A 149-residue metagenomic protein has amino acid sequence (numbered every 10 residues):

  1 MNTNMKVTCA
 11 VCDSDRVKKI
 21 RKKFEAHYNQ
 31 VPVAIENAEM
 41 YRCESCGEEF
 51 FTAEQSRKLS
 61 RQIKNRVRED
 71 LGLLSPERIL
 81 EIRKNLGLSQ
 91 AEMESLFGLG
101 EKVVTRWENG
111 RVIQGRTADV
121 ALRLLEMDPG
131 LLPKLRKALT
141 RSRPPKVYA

Functional and structural regions predicted by a protein language model:
K6, M40: Residues immediately within or flanking Cys/His clusters that coordinate Zn2+ in small zinc-binding modules
C9-C12, C43: Short cysteine-rich clusters marking metal-coordination/redox-active sites
D13-R16, F50: Cys/His-rich microdomains that often coordinate metals
H27-N37: Short linker/helix segments within small regulatory modules
T52-T117: Extended interfacial segments that mediate partner engagement and assembly in macromolecular machines
R116-R136: DNA major-groove recognition helix of helix-turn-helix/homeodomain DNA-binding modules
L135-A149: Short, charged recognition helix plus adjacent turn of helix-turn-helix-like nucleic-acid-binding domains
